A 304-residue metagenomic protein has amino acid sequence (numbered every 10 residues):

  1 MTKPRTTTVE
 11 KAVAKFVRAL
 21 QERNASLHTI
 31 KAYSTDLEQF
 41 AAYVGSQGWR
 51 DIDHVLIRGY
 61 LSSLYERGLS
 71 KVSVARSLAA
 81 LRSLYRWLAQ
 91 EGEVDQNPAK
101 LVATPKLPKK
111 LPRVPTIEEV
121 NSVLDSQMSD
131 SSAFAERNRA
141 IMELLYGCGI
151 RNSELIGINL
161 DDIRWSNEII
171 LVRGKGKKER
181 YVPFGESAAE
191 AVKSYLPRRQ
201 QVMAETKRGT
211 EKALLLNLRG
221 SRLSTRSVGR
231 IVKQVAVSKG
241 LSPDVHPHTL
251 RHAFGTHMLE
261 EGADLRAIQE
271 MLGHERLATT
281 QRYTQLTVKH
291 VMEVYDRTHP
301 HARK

Functional and structural regions predicted by a protein language model:
M1-K304: Conserved catalytic core of the tyrosine transesterase superfamily
